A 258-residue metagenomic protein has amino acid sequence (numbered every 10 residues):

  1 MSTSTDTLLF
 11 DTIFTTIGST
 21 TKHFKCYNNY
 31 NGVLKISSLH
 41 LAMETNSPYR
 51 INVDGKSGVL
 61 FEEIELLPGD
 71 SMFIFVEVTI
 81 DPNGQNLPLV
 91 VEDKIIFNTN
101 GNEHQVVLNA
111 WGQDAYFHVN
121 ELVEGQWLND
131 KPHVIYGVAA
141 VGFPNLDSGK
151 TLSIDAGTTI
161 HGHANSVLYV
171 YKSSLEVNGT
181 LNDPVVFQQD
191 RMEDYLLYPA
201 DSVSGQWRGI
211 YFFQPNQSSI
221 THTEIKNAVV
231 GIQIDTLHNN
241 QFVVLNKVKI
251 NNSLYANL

Functional and structural regions predicted by a protein language model:
S2-T12, I17-G18, H23, K56-L258: Beta-strand/loop edge motif enriched in small/polar residues
C26-V33: Asparagine-centered strand-capping/turn motif at beta-strand->loop junctions
N28, H40-M43, T99, Q189: Residue-level signal for short segments within beta-strands and strand-turn junctions of well-structured beta-sheet
K35-S38: Short flexible loop/turn segments that cap and initiate beta-strands
H40-L60: Short, solvent-exposed loop/linker segments at beta-strand-coil boundaries, enriched for Pro/Gly and Ser/Thr
